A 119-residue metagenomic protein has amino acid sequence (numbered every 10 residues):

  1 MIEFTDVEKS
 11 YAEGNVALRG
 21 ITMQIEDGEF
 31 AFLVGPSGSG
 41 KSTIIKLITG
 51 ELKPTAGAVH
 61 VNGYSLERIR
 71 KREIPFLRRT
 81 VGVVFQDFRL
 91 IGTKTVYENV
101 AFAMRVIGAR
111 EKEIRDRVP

Functional and structural regions predicted by a protein language model:
I21-F32: Pre-Walker A (P-loop) beta-loop-beta motif of ABC nucleotide-binding domains
F32, P75-R89, K94: ABC nucleotide-binding domain signature
V34-P36: The feature captures the beta-strand-to-loop junction immediately N-terminal to the Walker
T49: Helix-to-loop junction immediately C-terminal to a conserved catalytic motif
G57-S65, R117: Conserved ABC transporter NBD signature motif
L66-G82, E111: ABC ATPase NBD coupling module
Y97-R105, R115, P119: Short helical segment in ABC ATPase nucleotide-binding domains corresponding to the A-loop/adjacent helical element
